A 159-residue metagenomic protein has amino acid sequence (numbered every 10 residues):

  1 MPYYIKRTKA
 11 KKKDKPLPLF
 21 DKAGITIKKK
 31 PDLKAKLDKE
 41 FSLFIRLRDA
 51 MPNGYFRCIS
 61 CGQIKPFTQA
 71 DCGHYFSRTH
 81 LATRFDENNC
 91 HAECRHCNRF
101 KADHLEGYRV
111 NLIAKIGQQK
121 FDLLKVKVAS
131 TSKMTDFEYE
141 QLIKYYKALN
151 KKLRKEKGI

Functional and structural regions predicted by a protein language model:
M1-F44, K125-I159: A boundary/linker detector
L33, A82, F100: Conserved aromatic-histidine-acidic binding/catalytic patches
A35-L47, C72-H80: Short Cys/His-rich Zn2+-coordinating modules
D38-F41, D49-R57, D86-C90: Short metal-coordination and nucleic-acid-contact micro-motifs, chiefly zinc-binding Cys/His arrays
R57-C90: Histidine-centered nuclease catalytic patch
G62, P66, C90-G117: Short Cys/His-centered divalent metal-binding micro-motifs
E87-K101, Q118-Q141: Short Fe-S-cluster ligation motifs
